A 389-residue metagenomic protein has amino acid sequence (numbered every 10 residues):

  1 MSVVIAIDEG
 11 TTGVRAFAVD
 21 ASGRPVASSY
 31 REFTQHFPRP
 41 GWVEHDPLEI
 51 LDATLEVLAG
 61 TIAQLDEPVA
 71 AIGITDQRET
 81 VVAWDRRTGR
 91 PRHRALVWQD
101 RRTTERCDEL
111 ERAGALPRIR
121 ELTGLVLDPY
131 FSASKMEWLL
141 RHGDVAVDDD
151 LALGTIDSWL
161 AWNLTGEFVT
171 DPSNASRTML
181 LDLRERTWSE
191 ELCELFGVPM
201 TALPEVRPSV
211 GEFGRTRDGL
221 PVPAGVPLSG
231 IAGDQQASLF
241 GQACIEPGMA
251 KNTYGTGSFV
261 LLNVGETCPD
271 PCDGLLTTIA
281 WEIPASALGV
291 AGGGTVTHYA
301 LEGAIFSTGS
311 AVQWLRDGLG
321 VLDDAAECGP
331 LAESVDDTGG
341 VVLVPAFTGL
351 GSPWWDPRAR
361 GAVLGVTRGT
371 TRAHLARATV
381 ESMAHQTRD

Functional and structural regions predicted by a protein language model:
M1-H93, E121, D149, V222-P227 (+1 more regions): N-terminal glycine/serine-rich phosphate-binding loop of ATP-dependent small-molecule kinases, especially carbohydrate
I5-I7, T104, E111-T123, P129-Y130 (+5 more regions): Active-site core segments that coordinate phosphate-bearing ligands/cofactors across diverse enzyme families
G13, R78, L203, L276 (+1 more regions): Short glycine-rich loop/turn motifs
P68-V69, P199-A202, A384: Short loop/turn motifs at secondary-structure junctions
D100: Carbohydrate-associated surface elements
P208-E212: Gly/charged, well-structured mid-domain segments that form the phosphate/adenylate-handling core of ATP-dependent
